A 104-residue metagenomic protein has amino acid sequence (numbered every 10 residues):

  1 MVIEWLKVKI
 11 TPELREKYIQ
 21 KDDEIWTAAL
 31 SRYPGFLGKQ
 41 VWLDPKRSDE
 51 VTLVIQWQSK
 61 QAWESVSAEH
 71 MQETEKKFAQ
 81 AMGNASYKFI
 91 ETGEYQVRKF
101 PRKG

Functional and structural regions predicted by a protein language model:
M1-I3, S31-F36, S86-F89: Short N-terminal helix-initiation segments at or just after the protein's N-terminus
V2-K9, G38-E69: Short, well-ordered beta-strand segments in beta-rich or mixed alpha/beta enzyme and ligand-binding folds
V2-W5, R15-E16, E91-T92: Short acidic/polar alpha-helix capping motifs at helix-coil junctions
V8-K9, R15, Y33, V97 (+1 more regions): Short leucine-rich amphipathic alpha-helices used at interfaces
L14-G38, T74: Short amphipathic alpha-helical segments
E24, E69-E73, Q80: A short linear boundary/processing microfeature
A29-P34, W63-S67, K77-M82: Glycine-rich loops and low-complexity Gly/Arg-rich segments that provide flexible linkers or classic glycine-based
G38-D49, E75-G104: Glycine-rich beta-strand-turn "strand-cap" elements at beta-sheet edges
